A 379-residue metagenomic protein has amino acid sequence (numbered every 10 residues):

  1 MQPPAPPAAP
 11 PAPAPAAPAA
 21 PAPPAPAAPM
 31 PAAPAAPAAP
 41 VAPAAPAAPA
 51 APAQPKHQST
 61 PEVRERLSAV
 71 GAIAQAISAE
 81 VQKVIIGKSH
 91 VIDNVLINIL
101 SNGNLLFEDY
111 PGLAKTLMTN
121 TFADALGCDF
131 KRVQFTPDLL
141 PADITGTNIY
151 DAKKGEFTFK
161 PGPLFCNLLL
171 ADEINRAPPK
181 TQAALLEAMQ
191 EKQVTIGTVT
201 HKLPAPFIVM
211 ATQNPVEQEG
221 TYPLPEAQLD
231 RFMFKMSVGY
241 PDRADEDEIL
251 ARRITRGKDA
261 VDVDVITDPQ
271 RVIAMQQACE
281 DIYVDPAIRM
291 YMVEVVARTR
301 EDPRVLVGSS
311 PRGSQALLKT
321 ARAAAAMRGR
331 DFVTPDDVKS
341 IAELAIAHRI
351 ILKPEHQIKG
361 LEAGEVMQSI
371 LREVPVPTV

Functional and structural regions predicted by a protein language model:
P52-P61, T299-V379: C-terminal engagement/docking regions of AAA+ P-loop ATPases
R64-L113, V293, A297: Pre-Walker A (pre-P-loop) alpha-helix and adjacent loop at the N terminus of AAA/AAA+ ATPase modules, a conserved
I99-T136: Walker A/P-loop
Y110, I144, T212: P-loop (Walker A) phosphate-binding loop of NTP-binding proteins
D138-L168: Short glycine-rich substrate-engagement loop in P-loop NTPases that contacts/grips substrate
P141, T145, T221-E294: Conserved AAA+ ATPase core "coupling" helix
T158-N167, I196-Q213, L224-F234, R312: AAA+/SF3 P-loop NTPase mechanochemical coupling elements
C166-Q190, P204, E219-L229, Y240-E248: Conserved AAA+/SF3 P-loop NTPase catalytic/coupling segment centered on the Walker-B
